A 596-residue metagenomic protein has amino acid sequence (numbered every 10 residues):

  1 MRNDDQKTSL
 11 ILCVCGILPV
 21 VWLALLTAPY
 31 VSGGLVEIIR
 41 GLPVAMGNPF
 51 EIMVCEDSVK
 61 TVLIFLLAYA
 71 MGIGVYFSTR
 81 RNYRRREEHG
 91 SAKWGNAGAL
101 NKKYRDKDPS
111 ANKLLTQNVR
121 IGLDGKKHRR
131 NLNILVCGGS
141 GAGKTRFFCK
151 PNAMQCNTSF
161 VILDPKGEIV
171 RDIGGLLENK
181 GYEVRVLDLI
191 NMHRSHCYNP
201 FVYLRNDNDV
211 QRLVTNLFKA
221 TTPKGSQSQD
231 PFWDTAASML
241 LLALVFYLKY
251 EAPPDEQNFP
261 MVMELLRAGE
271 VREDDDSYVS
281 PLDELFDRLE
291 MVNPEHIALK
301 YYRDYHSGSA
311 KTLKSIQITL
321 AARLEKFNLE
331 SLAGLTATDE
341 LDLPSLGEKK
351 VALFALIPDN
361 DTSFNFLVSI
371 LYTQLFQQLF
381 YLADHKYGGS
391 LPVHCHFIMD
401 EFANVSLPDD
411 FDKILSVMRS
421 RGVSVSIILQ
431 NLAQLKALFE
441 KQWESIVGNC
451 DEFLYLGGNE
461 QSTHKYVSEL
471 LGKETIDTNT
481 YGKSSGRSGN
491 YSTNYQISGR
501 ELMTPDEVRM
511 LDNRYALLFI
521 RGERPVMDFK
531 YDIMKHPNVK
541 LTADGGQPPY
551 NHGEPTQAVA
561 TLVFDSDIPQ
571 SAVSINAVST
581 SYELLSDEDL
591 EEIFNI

Functional and structural regions predicted by a protein language model:
M1-A142, R146-C149, H193, S484 (+2 more regions): Basic- and hydrophobic-enriched, low-structure N-terminal and domain-boundary segments that flank ATP-binding catalytic
P49, K60-N112, D207-L217, M261-A268 (+3 more regions): Short alpha-helical interface patches
G90-W94, T116, H128, L132-N133 (+7 more regions): General secondary-structure edge motif
K93-N101, T116-K126, R146-F147, T312-I318 (+6 more regions): A broad, low-specificity signal for short, low-complexity segments enriched in glycine/proline and polar/charged
I121, H128, I134-V136, G141-G143 (+6 more regions): Mixed-charge, polar/low-complexity N-terminal
R130-V423, L438, Q442, D506-M527 (+2 more regions): P-loop NTPase motor domains
L415-V417, R421-L517: Conserved ATP-driven motor cores of ASCE-family P-loop NTPases powering translocation/secretion/packaging/pilus
D532: Short, surface-exposed polybasic-aromatic patches that bind anionic ligands, especially phosphate groups
